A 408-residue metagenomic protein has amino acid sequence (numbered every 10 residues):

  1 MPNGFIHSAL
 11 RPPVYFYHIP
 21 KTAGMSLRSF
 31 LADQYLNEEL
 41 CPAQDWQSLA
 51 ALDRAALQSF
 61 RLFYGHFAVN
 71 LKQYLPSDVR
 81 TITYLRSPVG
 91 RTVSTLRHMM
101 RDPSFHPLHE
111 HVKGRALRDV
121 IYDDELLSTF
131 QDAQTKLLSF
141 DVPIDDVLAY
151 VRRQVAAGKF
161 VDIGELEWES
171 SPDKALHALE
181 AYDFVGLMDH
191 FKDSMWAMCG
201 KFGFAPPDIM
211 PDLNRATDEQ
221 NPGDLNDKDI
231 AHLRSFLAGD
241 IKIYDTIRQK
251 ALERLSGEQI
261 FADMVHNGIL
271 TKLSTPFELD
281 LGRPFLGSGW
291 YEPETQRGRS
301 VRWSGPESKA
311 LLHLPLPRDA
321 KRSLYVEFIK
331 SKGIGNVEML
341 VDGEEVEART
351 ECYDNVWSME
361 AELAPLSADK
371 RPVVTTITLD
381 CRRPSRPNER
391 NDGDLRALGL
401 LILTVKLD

Functional and structural regions predicted by a protein language model:
V14-D45, K309-L311, Y325, K330-I334: N-terminal pre-catalytic "stem/leader" segment of glycosyltransferase-like enzymes
A23, S87, G186, M198 (+3 more regions): Generic structural signal for small/hydrophobic residues in well-ordered secondary structure, especially within
S48-T83, G90-P207: PAPS-dependent sulfotransferase catalytic domain
L62-N70, P207-N267: PAPS-dependent sulfotransferase catalytic core
A262-D319, K332, R382-D408: Glycan-recognition and processing domains
R322-F328, M339, W357-M359, A368-E389: Short, well-structured beta-strand segments within conserved domains
I334-E345: Short, surface-exposed beta-strand/strand-loop-strand elements in extracellular ectodomains
V346-D369: Extracellular carbohydrate recognition and processing domains and analogous Trp-centered ligand-binding platforms
